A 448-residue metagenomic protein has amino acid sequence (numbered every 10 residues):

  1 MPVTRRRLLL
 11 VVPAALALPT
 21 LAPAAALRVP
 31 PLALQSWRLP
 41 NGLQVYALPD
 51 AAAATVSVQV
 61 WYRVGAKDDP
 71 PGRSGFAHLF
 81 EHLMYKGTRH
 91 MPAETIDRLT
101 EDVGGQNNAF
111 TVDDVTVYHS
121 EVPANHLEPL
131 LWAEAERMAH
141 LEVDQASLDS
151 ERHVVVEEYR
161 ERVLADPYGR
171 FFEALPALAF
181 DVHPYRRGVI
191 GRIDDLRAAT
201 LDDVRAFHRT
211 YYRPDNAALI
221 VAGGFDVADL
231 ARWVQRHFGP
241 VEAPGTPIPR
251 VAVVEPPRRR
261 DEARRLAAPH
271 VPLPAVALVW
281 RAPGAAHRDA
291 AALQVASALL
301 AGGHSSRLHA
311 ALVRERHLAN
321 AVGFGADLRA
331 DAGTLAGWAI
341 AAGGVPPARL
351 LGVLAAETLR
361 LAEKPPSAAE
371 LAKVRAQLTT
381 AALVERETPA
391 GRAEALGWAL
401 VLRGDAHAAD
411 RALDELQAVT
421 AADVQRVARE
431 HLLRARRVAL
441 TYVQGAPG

Functional and structural regions predicted by a protein language model:
M1-A15: N-terminal secretory signal peptides and thylakoid transit peptides that target proteins across membranes
P23-A66, H90-H126, R162-N216, P240-H287 (+7 more regions): Non-catalytic beta-strand/loop surface segments
A66-G72: Short pre-active-site segment immediately N-terminal to the catalytic Zn-binding motif
S74-T88: Active-site SXXK
K86-H90, E121-R152, G303-H304, D327-E385: M16/insulysin-pitrilysin zinc metalloprotease superfamily fold
